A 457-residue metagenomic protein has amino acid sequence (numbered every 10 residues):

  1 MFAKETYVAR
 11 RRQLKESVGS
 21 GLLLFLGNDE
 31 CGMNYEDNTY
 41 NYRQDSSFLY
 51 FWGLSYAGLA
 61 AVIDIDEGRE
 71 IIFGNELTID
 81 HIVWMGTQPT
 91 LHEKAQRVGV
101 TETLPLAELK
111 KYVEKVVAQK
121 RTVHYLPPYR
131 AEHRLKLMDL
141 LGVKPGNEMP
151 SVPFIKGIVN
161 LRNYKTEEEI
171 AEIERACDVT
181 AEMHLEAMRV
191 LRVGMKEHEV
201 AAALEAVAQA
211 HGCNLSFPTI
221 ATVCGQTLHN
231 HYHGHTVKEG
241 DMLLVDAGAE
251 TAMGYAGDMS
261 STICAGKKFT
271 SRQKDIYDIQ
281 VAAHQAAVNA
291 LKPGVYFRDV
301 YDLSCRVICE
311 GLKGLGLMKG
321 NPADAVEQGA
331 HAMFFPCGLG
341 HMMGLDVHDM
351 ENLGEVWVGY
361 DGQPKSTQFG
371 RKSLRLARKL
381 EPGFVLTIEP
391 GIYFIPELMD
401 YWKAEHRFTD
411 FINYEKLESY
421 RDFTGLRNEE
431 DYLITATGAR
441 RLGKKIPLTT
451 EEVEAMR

Functional and structural regions predicted by a protein language model:
M1-R457: Active-site neighborhoods and metal-handling regions in enzymes and metal-associated proteins
